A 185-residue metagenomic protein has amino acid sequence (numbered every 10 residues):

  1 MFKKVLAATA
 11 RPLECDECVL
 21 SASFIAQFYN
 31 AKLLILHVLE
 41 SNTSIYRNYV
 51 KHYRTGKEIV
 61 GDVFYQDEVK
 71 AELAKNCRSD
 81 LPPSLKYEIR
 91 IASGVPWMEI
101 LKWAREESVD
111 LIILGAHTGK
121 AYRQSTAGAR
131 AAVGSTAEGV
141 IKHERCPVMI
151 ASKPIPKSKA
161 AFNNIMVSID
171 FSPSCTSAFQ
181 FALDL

Functional and structural regions predicted by a protein language model:
M1, E40-T43, A71, K75-I112 (+1 more regions): Structural beta-alpha unit
M1-T55, N163-L185: Small/aliphatic-rich secondary-structure junction motif
K3-K4, F24-F28, E99-S158: Gly/Ser-rich helix-loop-strand patches that form or flank binding pockets for ribonucleotide-derived cofactors
A8, P96, R145-P147, S168: Proline-centered helix-kink/hinge sites
L13, V60, F64, I91 (+3 more regions): Residues at secondary-structure transition points
A31, L85-Y87, C146: A structural micro-motif
L34-L36, E88-A92, M149: General small-molecule cofactor/ligand-binding pocket signal
T55-A71: A short acidic, glycine-rich active-site loop that binds or catalyzes chemistry on phosphate/adenosine moieties
